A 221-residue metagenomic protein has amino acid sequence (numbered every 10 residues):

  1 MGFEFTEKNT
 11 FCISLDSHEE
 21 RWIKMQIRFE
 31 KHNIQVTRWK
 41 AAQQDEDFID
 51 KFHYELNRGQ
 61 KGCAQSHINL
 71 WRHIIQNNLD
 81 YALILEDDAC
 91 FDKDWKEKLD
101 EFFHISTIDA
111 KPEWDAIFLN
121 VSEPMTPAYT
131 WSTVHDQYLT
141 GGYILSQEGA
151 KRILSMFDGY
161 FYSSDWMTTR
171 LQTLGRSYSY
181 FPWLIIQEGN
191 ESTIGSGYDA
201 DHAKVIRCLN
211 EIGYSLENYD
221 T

Functional and structural regions predicted by a protein language model:
M1-L85, A89-T221: An acidic/histidine-cluster motif and surrounding catalytic segment that typifies divalent-metal-assisted enzyme active
